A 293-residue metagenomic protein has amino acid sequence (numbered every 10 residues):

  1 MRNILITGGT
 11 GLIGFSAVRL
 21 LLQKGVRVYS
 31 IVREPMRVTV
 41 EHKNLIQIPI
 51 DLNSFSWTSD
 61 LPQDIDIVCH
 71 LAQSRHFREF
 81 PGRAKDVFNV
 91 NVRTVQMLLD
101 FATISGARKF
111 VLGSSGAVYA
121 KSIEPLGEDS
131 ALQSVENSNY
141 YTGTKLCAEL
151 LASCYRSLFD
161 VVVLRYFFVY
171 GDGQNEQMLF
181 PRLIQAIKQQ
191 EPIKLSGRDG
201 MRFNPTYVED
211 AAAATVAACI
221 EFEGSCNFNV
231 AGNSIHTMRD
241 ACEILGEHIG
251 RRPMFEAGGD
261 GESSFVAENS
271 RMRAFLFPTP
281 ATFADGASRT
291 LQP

Functional and structural regions predicted by a protein language model:
I4-K24: N-terminal Rossmann NAD(P)H-binding glycine-rich loop of SDR-like oxidoreductase domains
I31-M36, L52: N-terminal Rossmann-fold cofactor-binding loop
H42-F55: Rossmann-fold cofactor-recognition segment
L52-V90: NAD(P)H-binding glycine-rich loop region in Rossmannoid oxidoreductase-like domains and their noncatalytic homologs
Q96-Y140: Conserved Rossmann-fold NAD(P)-dependent oxidoreductase catalytic core, especially the SDR/UDP-sugar
Y140-C147: Active-site helix of classical SDR
L150-F203, V208-D210, L245: NAD(P)-dependent short-chain dehydrogenase/reductase
I187, E191, L195-P293: C-terminal substrate-binding subdomain of Rossmann-fold SDR/epimerase-dehydratase oxidoreductases
